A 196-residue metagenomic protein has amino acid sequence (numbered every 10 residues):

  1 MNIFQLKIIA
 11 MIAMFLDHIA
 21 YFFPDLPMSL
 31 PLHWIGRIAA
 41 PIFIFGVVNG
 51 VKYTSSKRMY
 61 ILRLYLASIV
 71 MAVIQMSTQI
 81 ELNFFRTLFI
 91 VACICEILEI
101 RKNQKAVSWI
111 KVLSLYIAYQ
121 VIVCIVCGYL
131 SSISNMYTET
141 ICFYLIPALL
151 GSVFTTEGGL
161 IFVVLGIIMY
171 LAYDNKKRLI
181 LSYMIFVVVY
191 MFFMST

Functional and structural regions predicted by a protein language model:
M1-T196: Alpha-helical transmembrane segments and their immediate juxtamembrane cytosolic regions
